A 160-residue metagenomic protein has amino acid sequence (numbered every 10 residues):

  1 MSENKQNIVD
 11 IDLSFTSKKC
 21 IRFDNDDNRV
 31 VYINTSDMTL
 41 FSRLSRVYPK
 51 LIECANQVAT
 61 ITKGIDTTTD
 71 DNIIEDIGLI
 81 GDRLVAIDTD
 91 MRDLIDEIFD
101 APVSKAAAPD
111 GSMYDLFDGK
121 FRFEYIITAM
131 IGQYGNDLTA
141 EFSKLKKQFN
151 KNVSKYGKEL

Functional and structural regions predicted by a protein language model:
M1-V9, T67-D71, K144-L160: Short acidic DE-rich linear segments
S2-D76: Short N-terminal mixed-charge amphipathic segments
N4-D10, L84-D93: Phosphate-binding glycine-rich loops and adjacent basic patches that engage nucleotide phosphates, nucleic-acid
K18-R22, R29, R43-R46, R83 (+3 more regions): Arginine residue identity/basic-tract feature
M38, S45, D88-D96: Non-catalytic, well-ordered alpha-helical scaffold segments
L44, L51, L84-I87, I127-Y134: Generic hydrophobic, helix-prone segments enriched in Leu/Val/Ile
D71-M91: Intrinsically disordered, low-complexity acidic Ser/Thr-rich regulatory segments
D93-L160: C-terminal charged interaction modules
